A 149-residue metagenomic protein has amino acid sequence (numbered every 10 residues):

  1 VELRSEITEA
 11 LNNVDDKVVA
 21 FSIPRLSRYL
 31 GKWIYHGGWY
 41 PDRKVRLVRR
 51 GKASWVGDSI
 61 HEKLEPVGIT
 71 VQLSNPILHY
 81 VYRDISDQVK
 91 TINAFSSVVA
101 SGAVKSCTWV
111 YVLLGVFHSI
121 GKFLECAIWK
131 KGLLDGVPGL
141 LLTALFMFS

Functional and structural regions predicted by a protein language model:
E2-S149: Catalytic-site signature of metal-activated, phosphate-bearing donor transferases, centered on the GT-A/GT-A-like
